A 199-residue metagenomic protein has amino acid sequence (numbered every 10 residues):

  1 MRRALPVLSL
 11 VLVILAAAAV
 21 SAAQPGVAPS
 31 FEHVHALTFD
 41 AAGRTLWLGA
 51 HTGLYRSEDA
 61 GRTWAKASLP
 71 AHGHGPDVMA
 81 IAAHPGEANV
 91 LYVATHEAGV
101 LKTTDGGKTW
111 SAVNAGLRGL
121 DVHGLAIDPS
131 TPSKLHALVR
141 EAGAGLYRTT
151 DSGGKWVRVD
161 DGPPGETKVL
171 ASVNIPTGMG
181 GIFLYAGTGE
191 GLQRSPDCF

Functional and structural regions predicted by a protein language model:
R2-F199: Extracellular glycan-interacting surfaces
